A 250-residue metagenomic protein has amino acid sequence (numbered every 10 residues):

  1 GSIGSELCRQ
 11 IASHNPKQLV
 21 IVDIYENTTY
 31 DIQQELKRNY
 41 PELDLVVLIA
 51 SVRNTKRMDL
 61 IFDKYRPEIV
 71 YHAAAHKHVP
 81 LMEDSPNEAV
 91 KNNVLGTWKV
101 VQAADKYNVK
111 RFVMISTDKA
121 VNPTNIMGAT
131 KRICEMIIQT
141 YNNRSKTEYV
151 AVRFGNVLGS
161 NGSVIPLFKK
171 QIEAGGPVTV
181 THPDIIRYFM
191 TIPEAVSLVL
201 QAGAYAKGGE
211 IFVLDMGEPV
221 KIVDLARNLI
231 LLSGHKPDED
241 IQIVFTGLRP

Functional and structural regions predicted by a protein language model:
I3: Hydrophobic/small residue at the entry helix of a nucleotide-binding pocket
L7-H14: Aromatic pocket-lining residues of Rossmann-like dinucleotide-binding sites
Y25-T28: Helix N-cap at the beta1-alpha1 junction of Rossmann-like dinucleotide-binding domains, i.e., the first residues
L48-I69: Conserved Rossmann-fold cofactor-binding substructure of NAD(P)-dependent oxidoreductases
R66, H72-E135, T140-N142: Conserved Rossmann-fold NAD(P)-dependent oxidoreductase catalytic core, especially the SDR/UDP-sugar
E135-I186, E210-I211, I241-T246: Conserved beta-loop-beta element that borders a ligand/cofactor-binding pocket
S160-L167, T181-L200, K221-L229: Substrate-positioning beta->alpha
Y205-P250: Mid/C-terminal beta-alpha module of Rossmann-like enzyme folds, strongest in SDR-family dehydrogenases/epimerases
